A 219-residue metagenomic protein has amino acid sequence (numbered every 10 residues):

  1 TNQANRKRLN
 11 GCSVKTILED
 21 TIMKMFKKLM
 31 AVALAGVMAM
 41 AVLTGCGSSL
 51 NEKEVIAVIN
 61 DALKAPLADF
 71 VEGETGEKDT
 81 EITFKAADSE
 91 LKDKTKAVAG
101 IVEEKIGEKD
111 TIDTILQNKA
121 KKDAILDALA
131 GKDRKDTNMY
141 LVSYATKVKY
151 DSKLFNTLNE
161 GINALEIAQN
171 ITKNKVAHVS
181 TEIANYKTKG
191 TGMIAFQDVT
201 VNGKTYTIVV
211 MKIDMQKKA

Functional and structural regions predicted by a protein language model:
N2, R6-M30: Bacterial Sec-dependent N-terminal signal peptides
I17-D20, A35, K109, I115 (+3 more regions): Compositionally biased, intrinsically disordered low-complexity segments
L29, L50, Q216-A219: Short acidic DE-rich linear segments
M30-V37: Sec-dependent N-terminal signal peptides
M40-L43: Bacterial Sec-type N-terminal signal peptides, specifically the leucine/valine-rich hydrophobic h-region
S49-K132, E182: Short, well-ordered surface patches within globular domains
D123-A219: A well-ordered secondary-structure block
